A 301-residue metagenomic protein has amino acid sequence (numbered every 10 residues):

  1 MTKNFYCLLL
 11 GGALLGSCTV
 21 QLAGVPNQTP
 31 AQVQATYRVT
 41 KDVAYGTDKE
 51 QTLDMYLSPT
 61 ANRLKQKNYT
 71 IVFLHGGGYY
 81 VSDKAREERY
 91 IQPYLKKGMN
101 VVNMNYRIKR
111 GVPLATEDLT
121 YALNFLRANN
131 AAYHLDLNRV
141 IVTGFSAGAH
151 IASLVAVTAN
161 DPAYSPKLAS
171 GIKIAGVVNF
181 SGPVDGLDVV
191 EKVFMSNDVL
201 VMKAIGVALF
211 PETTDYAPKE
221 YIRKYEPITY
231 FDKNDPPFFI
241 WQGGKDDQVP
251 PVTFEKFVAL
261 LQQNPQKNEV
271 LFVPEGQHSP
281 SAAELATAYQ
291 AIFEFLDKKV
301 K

Functional and structural regions predicted by a protein language model:
L22-L64: N-terminal cap/lid segment of alpha/beta-hydrolase-fold proteins
Q32, D48, V190-T229: Mobile cap/lid helix-loop segments that gate and shape the active-site cleft of serine hydrolases
D83-V102: Short amphipathic alpha-helix adjacent to the substrate-entry channel of hydrolases
R110-A132: Alpha/beta-hydrolase active-site loop
N124, A128-F194: Primarily recognizes the serine-hydrolase "nucleophile elbow" in alpha/beta-hydrolase and SGNH/GDSL folds
N234, F239-Q242, D246: Short beta-strand/loop motif that positions the catalytic acidic residue of the alpha/beta-hydrolase fold
D247-K256: Conserved alpha/beta-hydrolase "acid-adjacent" motif
G276-A286: Catalytic histidine-centered segment of alpha/beta-hydrolase-like enzymes
